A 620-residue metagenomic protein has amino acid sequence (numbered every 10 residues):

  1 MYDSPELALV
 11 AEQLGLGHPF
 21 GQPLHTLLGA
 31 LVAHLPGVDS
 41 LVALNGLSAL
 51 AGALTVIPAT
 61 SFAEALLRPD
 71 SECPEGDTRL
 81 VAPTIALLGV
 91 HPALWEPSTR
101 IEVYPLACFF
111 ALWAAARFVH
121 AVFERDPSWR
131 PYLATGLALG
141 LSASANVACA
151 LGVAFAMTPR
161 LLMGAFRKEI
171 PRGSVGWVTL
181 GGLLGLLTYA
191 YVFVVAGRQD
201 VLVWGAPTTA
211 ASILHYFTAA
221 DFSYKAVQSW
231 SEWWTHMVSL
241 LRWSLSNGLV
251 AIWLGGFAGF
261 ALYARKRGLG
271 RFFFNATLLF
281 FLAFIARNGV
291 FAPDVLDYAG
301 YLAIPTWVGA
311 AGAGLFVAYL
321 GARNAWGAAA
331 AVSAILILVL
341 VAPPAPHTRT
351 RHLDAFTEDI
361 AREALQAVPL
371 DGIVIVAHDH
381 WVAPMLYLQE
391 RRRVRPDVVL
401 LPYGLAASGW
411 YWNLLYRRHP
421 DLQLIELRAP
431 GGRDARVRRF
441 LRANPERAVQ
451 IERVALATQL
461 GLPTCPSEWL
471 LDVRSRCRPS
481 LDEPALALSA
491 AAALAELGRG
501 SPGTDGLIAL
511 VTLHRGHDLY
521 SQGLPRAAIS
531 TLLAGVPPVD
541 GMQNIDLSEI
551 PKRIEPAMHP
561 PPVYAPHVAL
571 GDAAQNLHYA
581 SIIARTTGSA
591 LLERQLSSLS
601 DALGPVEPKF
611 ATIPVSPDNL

Functional and structural regions predicted by a protein language model:
Y2, A93-Y104: Short acidic/glycine- and proline-prone juxtamembrane loop motifs at membrane-interface regions of multi-pass membrane
V10-Q13, T84-A86, R130-N146, V153-T158: Membrane-interface alpha helices of multi-pass inner-membrane proteins
P23, L27, L35-I57, P97 (+2 more regions): Loop-to-helix entry region of an early transmembrane alpha helix in multi-pass inner-membrane enzymes
G46-S71, W113-R117, A258-F260, A311-L315: Transmembrane-helix motifs of polytopic, lipid-linked glycan transferases
D77-A82, W113, R117-G140, R172 (+1 more regions): Short hydrophobic alpha-helices at membrane interfaces in multi-pass membrane enzymes
H120-E124, L151-L183: Perimembrane helix-loop-helix junctions
L161, S246-R271: Hydrophobic, aromatic-rich transmembrane alpha-helices and their immediate juxtamembrane boundary segments
R362-L370, L386, R392-L620: C-terminal luminal/periplasmic domains and tails of membrane-associated envelope-modifying transferases
